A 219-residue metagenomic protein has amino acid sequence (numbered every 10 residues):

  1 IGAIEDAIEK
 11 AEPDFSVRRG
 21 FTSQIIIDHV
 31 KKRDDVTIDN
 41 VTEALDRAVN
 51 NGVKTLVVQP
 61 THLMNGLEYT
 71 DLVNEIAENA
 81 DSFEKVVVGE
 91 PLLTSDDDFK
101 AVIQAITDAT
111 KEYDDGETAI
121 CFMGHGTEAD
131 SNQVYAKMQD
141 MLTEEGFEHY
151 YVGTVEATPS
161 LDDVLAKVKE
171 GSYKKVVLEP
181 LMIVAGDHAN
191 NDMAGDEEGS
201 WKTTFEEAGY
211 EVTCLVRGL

Functional and structural regions predicted by a protein language model:
I1-L219: Active-site-proximal alpha-helix that buttresses catalytic centers in soluble enzyme cores
